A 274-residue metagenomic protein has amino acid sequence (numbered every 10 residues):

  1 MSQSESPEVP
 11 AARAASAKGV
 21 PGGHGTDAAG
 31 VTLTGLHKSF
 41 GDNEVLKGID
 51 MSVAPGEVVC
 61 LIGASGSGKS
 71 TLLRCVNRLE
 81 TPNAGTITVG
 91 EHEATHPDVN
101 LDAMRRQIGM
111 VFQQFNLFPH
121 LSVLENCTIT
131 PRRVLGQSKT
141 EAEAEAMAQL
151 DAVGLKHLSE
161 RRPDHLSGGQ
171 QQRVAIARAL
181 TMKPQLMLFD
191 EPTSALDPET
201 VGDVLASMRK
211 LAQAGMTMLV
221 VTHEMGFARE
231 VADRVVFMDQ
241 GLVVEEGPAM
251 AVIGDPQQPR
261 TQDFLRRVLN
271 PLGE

Functional and structural regions predicted by a protein language model:
S2-A12, M250-E274: C-terminal boundary and immediately downstream tail of ABC-type ATPase nucleotide-binding domains
P7-T26: Intrinsically disordered, low-complexity terminal tails and inter-domain linkers enriched for S/T/G/P/D/E
T26-A249: ABC family nucleotide-binding domain
